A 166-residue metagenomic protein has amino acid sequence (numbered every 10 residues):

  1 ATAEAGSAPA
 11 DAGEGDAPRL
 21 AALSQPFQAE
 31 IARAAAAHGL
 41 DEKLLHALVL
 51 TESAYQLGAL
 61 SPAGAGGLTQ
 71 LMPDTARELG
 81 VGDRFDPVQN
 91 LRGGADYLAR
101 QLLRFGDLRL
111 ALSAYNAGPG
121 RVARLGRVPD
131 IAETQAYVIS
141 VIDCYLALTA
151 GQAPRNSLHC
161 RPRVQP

Functional and structural regions predicted by a protein language model:
E4-P166: Catalytic glycan-binding domains that act on GlcNAc-containing polysaccharides
